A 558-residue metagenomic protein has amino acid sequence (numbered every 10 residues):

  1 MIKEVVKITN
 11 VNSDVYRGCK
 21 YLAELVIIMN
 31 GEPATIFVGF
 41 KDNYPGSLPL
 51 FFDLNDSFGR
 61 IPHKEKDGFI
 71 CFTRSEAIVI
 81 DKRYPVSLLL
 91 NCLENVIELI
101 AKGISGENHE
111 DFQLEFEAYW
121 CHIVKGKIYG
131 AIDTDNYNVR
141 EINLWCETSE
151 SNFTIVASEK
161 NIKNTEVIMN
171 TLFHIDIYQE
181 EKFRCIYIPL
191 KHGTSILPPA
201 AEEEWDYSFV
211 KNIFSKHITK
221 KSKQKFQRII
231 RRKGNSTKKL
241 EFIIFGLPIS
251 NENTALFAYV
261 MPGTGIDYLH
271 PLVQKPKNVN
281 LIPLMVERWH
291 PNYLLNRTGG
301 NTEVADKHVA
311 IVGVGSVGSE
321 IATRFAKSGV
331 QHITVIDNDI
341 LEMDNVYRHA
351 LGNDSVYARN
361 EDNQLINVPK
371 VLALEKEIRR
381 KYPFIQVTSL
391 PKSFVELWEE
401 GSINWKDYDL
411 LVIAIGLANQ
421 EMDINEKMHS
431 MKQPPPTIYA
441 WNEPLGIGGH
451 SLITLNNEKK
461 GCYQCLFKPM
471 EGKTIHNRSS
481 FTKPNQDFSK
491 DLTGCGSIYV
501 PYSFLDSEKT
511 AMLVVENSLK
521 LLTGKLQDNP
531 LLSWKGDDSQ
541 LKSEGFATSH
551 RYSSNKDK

Functional and structural regions predicted by a protein language model:
N10-A77, P85-L90: Compact alpha/beta protein-protein interaction domains typified by the UBC
E65-E76, I80-I123: Domain-level detector for trafficking modules
H122-D267, K406-L410, A414-K558: Glycine-rich phosphate/adenylate-binding loop
A255-V309: N-terminal charged helix/coil linker that caps or initiates catalytic domains
R297-I340: Glycine-rich adenosine-cofactor-binding loop
I340-P383: Glycine-rich phosphate-binding loop and adjoining beta1-alpha1-beta2 segment of Rossmann-like nucleotide-binding folds
P391-F394: Conserved acidic residues
L397-K406: Short amphipathic alpha-helix with an adjacent loop that forms part of the alpha/beta core around
